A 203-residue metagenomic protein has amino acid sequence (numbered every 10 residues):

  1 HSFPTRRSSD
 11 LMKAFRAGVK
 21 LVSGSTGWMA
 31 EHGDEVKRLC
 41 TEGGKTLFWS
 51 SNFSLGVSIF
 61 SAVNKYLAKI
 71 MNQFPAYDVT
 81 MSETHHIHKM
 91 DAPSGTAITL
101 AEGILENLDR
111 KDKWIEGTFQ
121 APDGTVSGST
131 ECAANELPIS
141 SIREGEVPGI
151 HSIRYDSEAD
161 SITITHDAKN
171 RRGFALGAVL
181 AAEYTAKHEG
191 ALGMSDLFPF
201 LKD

Functional and structural regions predicted by a protein language model:
H1-S8: Short, small-residue-biased leader/transition segments that mark boundaries at the very start of proteins
R6, L21-S23: Structured catalytic core of nucleotide-sugar glycosyltransferases
R7, M29, G56-V57, K89-M90 (+1 more regions): Alpha-helix N-cap/loop-to-helix initiation residues
L11-A17, G24-W49, L55-K69: Rossmann-fold NAD(P)-binding glycine/threonine-rich loop
S23, L47-S50, M81, G193: General beta-strand structural signal in soluble alpha/beta enzymes
S25-T26, F53, R143, A168: Short loop or secondary-structure boundary microenvironments that flank and position key functional residues
Q73-D203: C-terminal substrate-binding/catalytic lobe of Rossmann-fold NAD(P)-dependent oxidoreductases
